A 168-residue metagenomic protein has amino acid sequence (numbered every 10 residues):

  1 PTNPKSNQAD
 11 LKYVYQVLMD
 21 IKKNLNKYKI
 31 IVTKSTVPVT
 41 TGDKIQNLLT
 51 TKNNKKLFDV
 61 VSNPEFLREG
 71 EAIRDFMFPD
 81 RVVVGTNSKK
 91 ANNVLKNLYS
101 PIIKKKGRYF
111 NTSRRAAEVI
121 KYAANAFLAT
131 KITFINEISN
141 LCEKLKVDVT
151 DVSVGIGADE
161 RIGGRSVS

Functional and structural regions predicted by a protein language model:
P1-S168: Structural/interface elements that position substrates and couple domains in central-metabolism enzymes
